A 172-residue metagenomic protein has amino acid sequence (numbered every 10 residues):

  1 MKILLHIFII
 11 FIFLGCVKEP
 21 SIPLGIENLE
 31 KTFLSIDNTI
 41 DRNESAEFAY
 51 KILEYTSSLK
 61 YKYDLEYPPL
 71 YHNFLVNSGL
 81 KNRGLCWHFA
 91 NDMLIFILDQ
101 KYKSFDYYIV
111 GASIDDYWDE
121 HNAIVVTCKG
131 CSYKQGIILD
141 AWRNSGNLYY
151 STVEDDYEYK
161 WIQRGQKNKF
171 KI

Functional and structural regions predicted by a protein language model:
L4-L14: Sec-dependent N-terminal signal peptides
V17-E19: Bacterial signal peptide processing site
S21-K31: Short, low-complexity, disordered segments immediately C-terminal to signal peptides in bacterial exported proteins
K31-F74: Secondary-structure boundary elements
N38-S45, G79-A90, Y117: Solvent-exposed, acidic/flexible segments
F74-I109: Mid-length scaffold segments of soluble, non-membrane domains
L98-L148: Hydrophobic/aromatic-rich core segments of domains that either
C131-I172: A recognition module on extended beta-rich or small alphabeta surfaces enriched in W/G with H and D/E
